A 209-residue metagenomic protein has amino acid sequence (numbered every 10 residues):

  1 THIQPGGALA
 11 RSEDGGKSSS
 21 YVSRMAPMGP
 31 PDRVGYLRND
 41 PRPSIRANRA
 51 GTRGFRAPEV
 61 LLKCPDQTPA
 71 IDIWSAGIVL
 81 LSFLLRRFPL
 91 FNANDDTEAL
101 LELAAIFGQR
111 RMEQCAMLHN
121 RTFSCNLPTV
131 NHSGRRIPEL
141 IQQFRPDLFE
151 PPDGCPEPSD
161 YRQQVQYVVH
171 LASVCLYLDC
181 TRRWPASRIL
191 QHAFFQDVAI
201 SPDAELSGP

Functional and structural regions predicted by a protein language model:
T1-R53: Activation segment/activation loop of eukaryotic-type protein kinase catalytic domains
G29-R46, Q109-S173: C-terminal lobe substrate-recognition/regulatory segment of protein kinase catalytic domains
E59-C64, F83: End-of-activation segment of Hanks-type protein kinase domains
D72: Conserved catalytic-loop aspartate of Hanks-type protein kinases
A76-R86: Short, conserved alpha-helix in the C-lobe of eukaryotic-like protein kinase catalytic domains
R87-N94: Activation segment of protein kinase catalytic domains
D160-Y167, S173-P209: Regulatory extensions flanking the kinase catalytic core
